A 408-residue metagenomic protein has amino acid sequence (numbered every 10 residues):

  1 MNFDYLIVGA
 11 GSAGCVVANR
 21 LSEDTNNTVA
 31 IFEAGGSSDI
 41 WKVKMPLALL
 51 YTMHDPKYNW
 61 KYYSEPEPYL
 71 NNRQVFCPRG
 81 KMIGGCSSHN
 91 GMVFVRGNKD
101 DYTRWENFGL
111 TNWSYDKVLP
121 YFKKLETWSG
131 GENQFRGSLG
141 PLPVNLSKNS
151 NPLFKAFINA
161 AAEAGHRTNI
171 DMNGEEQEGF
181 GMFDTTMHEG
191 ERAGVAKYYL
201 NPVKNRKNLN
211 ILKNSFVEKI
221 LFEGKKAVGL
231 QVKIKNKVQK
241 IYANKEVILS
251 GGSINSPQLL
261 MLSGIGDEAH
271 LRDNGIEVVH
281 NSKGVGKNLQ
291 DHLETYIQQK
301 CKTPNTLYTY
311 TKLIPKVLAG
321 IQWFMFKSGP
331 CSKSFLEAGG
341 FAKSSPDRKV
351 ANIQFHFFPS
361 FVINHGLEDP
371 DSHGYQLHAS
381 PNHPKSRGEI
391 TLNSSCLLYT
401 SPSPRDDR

Functional and structural regions predicted by a protein language model:
M1-K123, N281-S282, H292-C301: N-terminal glycine-rich phosphate/pyrophosphate-binding loop and immediately adjacent elements
G36-S37, I220, Q231-L318: Glycine-rich loop(s) and the adjacent beta-strand/alpha-helix scaffold that form part
P78-R79, G190, L212, S328-S332 (+2 more regions): Short Gly/Pro-enriched turn/cap motifs at secondary-structure boundaries
E106-A227, K233, Y296-V317: Conserved redox-cofactor binding core of oxidoreductases
L307-F335: Alpha-helical membrane-targeting segments
D347-V362, Y375-L397: Glycine-rich, aromatic-lined ligand/substrate-binding cores of catalytic and carbohydrate-binding domains
Y399-R408: Single conserved hydrophobic/aromatic residue that forms the stacking wall/gate of nucleotide- or nucleobase-binding
